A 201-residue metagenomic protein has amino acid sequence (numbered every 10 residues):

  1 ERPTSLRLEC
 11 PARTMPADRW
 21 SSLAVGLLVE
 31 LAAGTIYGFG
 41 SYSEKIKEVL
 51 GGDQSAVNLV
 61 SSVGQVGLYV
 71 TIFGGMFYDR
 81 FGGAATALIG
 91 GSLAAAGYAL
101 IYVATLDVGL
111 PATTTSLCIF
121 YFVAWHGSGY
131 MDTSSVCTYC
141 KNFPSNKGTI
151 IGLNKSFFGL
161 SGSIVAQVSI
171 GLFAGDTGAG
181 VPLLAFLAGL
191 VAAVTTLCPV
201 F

Functional and structural regions predicted by a protein language model:
D18-S41, F122-V123: Pair of pore-lining "gating" transmembrane helices in MFS-fold secondary transporters
G34, W125-T133, S163: Small-residue-rich segments within alpha-helical transmembrane domains of MFS-like 12-TM solute carriers
I46, S128-F143, K147-G152: Intracellular juxtamembrane helix-capping segments at the cytosolic ends of symmetry-related transmembrane helices
S62-D79: Central cavity-lining transmembrane alpha-helices of secondary-active solute carriers, predominantly the Major
L68, K147-A174, L187-T195: Glycine-rich segments within core transmembrane alpha-helices of 12-TM secondary carriers
D79-G91: Cytoplasmic membrane-interface "Motif A"-like loop-to-helix N-cap segments of 12-TM Major Facilitator Superfamily
S92-L110: C-terminal ends and interior cores of transmembrane alpha-helices in multi-pass membrane transporters/permeases
P111-Y130: Hydrophobic core of transmembrane alpha-helices in multi-pass small-molecule transporters, especially MFS/SLC-type
